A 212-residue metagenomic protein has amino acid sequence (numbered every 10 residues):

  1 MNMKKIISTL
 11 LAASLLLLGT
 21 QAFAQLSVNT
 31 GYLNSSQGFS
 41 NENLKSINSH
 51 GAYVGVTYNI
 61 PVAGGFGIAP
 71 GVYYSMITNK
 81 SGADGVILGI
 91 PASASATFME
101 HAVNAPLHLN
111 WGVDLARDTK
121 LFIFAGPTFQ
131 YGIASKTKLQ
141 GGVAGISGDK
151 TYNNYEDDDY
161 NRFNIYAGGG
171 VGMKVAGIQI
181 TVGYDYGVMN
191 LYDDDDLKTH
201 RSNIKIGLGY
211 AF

Functional and structural regions predicted by a protein language model:
Q21-A24, V62-F66, D114-K120: Short loop/turn motifs that connect adjacent beta-strands in outer-membrane beta-barrel proteins
A22-T57: Short glycine/proline- and aromatic-enriched beta-strand/turn motifs that initiate or cap beta-hairpins
L26, G65-I68, G177-V182: Repeated loop/turn-to-beta-strand initiation elements of outer-membrane beta-barrel proteins
S27, M173-G177, H200-F212: Outer-membrane beta-barrel "beta-signal"
Y32-S36, Y74-T78, H101, V113 (+4 more regions): Transmembrane beta-strands of outer-membrane beta-barrel pores
S36-S49, I77-A102, G132-G168, N190-T199: Extracellular/periplasm-exposed beta-strand and loop segments of Gram-negative cell-envelope proteins, dominated by
H50-V56, V103-L107, L121, I165-G169 (+2 more regions): Hydrophobic, lipid-facing positions within transmembrane beta-strands of outer-membrane proteins
T57-N59, H108-G112, G170-K174, T181 (+1 more regions): Transmembrane beta-barrel domains of outer membrane proteins
